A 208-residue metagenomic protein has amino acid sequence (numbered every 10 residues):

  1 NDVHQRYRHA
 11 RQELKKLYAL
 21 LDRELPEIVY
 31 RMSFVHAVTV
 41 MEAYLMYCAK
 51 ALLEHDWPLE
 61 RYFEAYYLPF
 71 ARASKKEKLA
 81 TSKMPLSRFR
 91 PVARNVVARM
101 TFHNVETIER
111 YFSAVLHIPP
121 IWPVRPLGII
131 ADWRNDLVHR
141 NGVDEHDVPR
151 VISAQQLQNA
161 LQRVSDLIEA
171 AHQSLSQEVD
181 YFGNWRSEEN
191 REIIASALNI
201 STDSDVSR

Functional and structural regions predicted by a protein language model:
N1-Q12, V124-D136, R140-R208: Polyanionic, low-complexity intrinsically disordered segments
N1-W133: Helix-loop junctions and short alpha-helical segments
